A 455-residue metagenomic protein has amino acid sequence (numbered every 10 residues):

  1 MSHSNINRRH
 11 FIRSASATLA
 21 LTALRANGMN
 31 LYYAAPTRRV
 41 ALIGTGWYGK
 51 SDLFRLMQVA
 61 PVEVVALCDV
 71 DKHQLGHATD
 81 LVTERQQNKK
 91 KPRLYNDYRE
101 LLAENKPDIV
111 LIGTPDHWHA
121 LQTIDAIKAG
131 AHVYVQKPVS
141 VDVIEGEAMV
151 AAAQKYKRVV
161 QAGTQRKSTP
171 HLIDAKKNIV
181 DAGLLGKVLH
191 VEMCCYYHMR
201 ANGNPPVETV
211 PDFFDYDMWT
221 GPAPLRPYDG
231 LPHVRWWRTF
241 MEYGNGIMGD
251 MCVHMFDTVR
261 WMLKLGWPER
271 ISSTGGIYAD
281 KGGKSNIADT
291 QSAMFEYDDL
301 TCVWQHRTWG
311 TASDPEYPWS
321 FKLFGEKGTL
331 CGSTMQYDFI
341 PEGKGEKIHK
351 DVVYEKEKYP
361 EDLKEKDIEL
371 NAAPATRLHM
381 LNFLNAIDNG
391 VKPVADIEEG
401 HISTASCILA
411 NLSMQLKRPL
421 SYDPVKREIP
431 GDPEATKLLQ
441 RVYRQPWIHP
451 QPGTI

Functional and structural regions predicted by a protein language model:
S2-V135, V141-V159, I455: N-terminal glycine-/serine-/threonine-rich beta1-alpha1-beta2 phosphate-ribose binding loop of Rossmann-like
V40-L42, V64-C68, L111-G113, Y134-V135 (+8 more regions): Structural recognition of the beta-strand scaffold that forms the well-ordered cores of secreted hydrolase catalytic
T45, I112, P138, T164 (+2 more regions): Glycine- and other small-residue-rich loops at beta-strand/loop junctions that grip anionic moieties
L94, H119, S168-H171, T376: Conserved donor sugar-nucleotide recognition element shared by glycan-biosynthetic enzymes
E104, A129, Y156, D181-A182 (+2 more regions): Charged, alpha-helical scaffolding/interaction elements associated with membrane systems
H132-Y134, V139-M218: A contiguous active-site-proximal alpha/beta segment in oxidoreductase catalytic domains
I173-D174, L184-K187, E192, Y196-E398 (+1 more regions): Contiguous beta-strand/loop segments that form the cofactor/metal-binding neighborhood of enzyme cores
